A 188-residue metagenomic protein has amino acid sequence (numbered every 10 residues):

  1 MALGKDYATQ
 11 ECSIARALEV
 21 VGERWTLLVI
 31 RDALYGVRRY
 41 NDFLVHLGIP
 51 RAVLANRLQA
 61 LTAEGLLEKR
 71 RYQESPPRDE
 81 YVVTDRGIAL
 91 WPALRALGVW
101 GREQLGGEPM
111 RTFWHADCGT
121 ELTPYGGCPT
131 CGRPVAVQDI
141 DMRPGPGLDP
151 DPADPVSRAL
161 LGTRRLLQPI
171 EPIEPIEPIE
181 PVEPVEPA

Functional and structural regions predicted by a protein language model:
M1-V21, V156-E171: N-terminal leader segment of winged-helix/HTH proteins
C12-V53: N-terminal helix-turn-helix DNA-binding core of bacterial DNA-binding proteins
G22, Q73-A96: Basic, amphipathic "hinge/linker" alpha-helix immediately C-terminal to the N-terminal HTH DNA-binding motif
L27, E64, A93-Q104: Alpha-helical linker/hinge and terminal dimerization helices associated with HTH transcriptional regulators
I30, R38-F43, L90-A93, W100 (+1 more regions): Extended, folded domain segments that form the structural surfaces/walls around functional sites
R57: Residues within the DNA-recognition helix of helix-turn-helix
T62-P77: Beta-hairpin "wing" of winged helix-turn-helix
R102-A188: C-terminal regulatory/oligomerization modules of transcriptional regulators
